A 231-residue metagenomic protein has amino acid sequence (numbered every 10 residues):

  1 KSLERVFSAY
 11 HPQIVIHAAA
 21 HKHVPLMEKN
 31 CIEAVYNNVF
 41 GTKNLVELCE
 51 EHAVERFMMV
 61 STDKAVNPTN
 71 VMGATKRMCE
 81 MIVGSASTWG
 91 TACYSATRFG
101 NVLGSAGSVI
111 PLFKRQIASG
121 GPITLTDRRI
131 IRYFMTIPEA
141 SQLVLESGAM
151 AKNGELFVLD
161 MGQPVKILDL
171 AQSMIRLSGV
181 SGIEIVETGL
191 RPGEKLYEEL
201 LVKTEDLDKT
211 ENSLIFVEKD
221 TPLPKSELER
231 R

Functional and structural regions predicted by a protein language model:
K1-I14, G193: Conserved Rossmann-fold cofactor-binding substructure of NAD(P)-dependent oxidoreductases
S2, F40, N44, S108 (+1 more regions): Residue-level recognition of oxygen-bearing side chains
S2, H23, N67-T69, G104 (+2 more regions): Conserved protein kinase catalytic core
H11, H17-E80, S85-S87, Y94: Conserved Rossmann-fold NAD(P)-dependent oxidoreductase catalytic core, especially the SDR/UDP-sugar
M81-N101, A106-R231: Strand-loop microenvironment adjacent to phosphate/nucleotide-handling motifs in alpha/beta enzyme folds
